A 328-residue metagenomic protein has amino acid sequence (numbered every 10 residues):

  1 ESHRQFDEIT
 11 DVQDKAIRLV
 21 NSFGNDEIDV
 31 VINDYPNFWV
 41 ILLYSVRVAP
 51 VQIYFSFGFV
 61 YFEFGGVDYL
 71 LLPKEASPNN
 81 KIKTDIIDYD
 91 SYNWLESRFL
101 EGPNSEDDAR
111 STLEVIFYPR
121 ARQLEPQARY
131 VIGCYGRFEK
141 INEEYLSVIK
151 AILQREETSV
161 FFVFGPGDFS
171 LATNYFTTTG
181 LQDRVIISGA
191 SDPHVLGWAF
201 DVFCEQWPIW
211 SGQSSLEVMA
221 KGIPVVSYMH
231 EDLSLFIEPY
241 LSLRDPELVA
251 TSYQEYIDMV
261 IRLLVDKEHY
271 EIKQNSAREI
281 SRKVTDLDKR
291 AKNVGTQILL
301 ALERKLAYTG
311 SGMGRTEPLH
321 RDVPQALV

Functional and structural regions predicted by a protein language model:
E1-F64: Active-site and donor-binding regions of nucleotide-sugar-utilizing enzymes
S2-V12, I187-G189, E247-E255, R262: Short acidic-hydrophobic, aromatic-tinged amphipathic segments that line or gate anion-handling sites
T10-A16, G167-F169, Q182-G197, W210-S211: Conserved active-site histidine-acidic residue motif and adjacent donor-binding/catalytic loop of glycosyltransferases
D29-V30, V131, V202: Structural motif
R47-T112: Active-site-proximal region of nucleotide-activated glycan assembly enzymes, centered on histidine/acidic-rich loops
G65, N79-I82, D201-V202, Q206-T285: Catalytic binding pocket for nucleotide-activated donors in carbohydrate/polymer assembly enzymes
D88-T179, D183-S191: Conserved catalytic-core segment of nucleotide-activated headgroup transferases in glycan assembly
M259-V328: C-terminal amphipathic helix plus adjacent low-complexity, charged tail appended to glycosyltransferase catalytic
